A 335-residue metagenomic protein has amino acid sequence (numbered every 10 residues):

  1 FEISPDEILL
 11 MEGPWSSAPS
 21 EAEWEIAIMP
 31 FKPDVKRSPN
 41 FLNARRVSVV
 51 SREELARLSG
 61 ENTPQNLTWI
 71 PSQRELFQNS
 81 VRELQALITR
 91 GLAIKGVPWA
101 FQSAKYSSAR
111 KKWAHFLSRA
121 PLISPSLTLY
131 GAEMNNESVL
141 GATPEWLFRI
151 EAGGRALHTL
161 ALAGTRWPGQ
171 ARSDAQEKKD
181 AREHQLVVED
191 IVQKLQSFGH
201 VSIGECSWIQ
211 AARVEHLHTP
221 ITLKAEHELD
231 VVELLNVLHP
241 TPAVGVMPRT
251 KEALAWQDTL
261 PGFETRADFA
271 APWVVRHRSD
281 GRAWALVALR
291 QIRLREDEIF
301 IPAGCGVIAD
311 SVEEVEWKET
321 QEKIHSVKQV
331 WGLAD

Functional and structural regions predicted by a protein language model:
F1-F77, R110, S126, Y130-R149 (+2 more regions): Cofactor- and metal-binding active-site motifs of prokaryotic enzymes that mediate redox/radical or nucleophilic
E2-E7, E21-A22, A100-L186, E215 (+2 more regions): An anion-binding catalytic pocket shared by soluble metabolic enzymes
A27, G91, F148, E189 (+2 more regions): A residue-level signal for conserved active-site and pocket-lining positions in enzyme catalytic cores
A27, S118-I123, T128-G131, I191-K194 (+1 more regions): N-terminal strand-loop-strand beta-hairpin
V47-E75, S80-R82, F101-Y106, H158-L260 (+1 more regions): Contiguous alpha-helical scaffold segments within structured protein domains that host functional hotspots
Q85-A100: Charged, compositionally biased non-catalytic regions
E226-D335: Conserved hydrophobic core element of enzyme catalytic domains
